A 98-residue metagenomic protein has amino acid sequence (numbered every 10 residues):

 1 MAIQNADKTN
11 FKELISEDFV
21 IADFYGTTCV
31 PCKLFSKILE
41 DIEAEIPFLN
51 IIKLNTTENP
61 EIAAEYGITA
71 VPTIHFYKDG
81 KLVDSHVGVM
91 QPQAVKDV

Functional and structural regions predicted by a protein language model:
M1-D18: N-terminal leader/targeting and pre-domain segments
Q4-A6, F24, S36-E61, I68: Thiol-based oxidoreductase modules, predominantly thioredoxin-like and allied folds used for disulfide exchange
N10-F11, E58-I62, A94: Short acidic active-site motifs
F11, F24-Y25, Y66, Y77: Conserved hydrophobic/aromatic "anchor" residues that stabilize well-ordered secondary structure elements
I15-T27: Short active-site neighborhood of thiol/selenol oxidoreductases, capturing the structured segment around
C29-C32: Short cysteine clusters
Y66-H75, Q93: Structural micro-motif
F76-V98: Non-catalytic, surface beta->alpha helical segment in thiol-disulfide oxidoreductase systems
